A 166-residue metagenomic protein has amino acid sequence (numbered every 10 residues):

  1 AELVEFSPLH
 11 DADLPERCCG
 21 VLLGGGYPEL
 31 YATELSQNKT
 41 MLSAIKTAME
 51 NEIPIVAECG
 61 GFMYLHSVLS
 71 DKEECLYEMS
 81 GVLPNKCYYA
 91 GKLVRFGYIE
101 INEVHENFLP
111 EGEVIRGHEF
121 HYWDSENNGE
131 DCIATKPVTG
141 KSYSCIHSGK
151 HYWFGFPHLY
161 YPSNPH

Functional and structural regions predicted by a protein language model:
A1, R17-C18, N51-I53, Y77-E78 (+1 more regions): Short coil/turn connectors at secondary-structure junctions
A1-S43: Acidic, glycine-rich loop-and-beta core segments that form the ion-binding/anion-interacting portion of active sites
E5-F6, A57-E58, G155: General beta-strand structural signal in soluble alpha/beta enzymes
S7, P84-K86, H121: Residues at the C-termini of beta-strands that transition into short coil/loop
L9-D11, A44-I45, L65, S142-S144: Generic recognition of flexible, low-complexity loop/linker segments
L22-G24, V56, F156: Structural motif
P28-H105: Cysteine-nucleophile active-site neighborhood
Y89-H166: Amide-donor transfer/coupling interface in amidating biosynthetic enzymes
